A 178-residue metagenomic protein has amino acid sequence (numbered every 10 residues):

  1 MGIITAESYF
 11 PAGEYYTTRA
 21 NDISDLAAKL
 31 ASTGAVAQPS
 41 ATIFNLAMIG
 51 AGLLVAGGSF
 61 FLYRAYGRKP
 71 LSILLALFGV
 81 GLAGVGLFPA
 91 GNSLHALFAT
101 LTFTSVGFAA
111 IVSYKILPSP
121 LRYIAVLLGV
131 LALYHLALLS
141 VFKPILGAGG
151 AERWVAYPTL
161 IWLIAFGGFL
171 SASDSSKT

Functional and structural regions predicted by a protein language model:
M1-G13: N-terminal signal-anchor transmembrane alpha helix
E14-P39: Extracytosolic (periplasmic/ER-lumenal) interhelical loops and adjacent juxtamembrane/interface segments of multi-pass
A31-R64: Individual transmembrane alpha-helix segments
T42-G50, S93-F108, G150-W154: Membrane-interface loop-to-helix entry segments
A56-V80: Cytoplasmic juxtamembrane regions at transmembrane-helix boundaries
L74-Y114: Membrane-proximal helix-loop-helix units in multi-pass membrane proteins
Y114-T178: Terminal transmembrane helical module of multi-pass membrane proteins
